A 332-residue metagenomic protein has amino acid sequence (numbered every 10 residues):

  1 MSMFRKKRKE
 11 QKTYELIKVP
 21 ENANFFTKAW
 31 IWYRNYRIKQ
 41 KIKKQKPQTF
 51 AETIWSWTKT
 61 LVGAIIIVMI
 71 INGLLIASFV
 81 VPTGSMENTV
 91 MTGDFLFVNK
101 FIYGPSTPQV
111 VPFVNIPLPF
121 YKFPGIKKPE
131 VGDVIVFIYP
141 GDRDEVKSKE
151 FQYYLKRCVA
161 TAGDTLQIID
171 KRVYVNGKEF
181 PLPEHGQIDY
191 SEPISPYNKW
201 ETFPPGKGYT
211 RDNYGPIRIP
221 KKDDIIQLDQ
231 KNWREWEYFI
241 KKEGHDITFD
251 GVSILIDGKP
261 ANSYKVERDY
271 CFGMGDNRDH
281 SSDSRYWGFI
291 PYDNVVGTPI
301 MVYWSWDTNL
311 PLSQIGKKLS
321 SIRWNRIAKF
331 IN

Functional and structural regions predicted by a protein language model:
S2-T53, T89-N332: Soluble "head" domains of membrane/secretory-pathway proteins
S56-L75: Hydrophobic membrane-insertion alpha-helices, especially the h-region of bacterial N-terminal signal peptides
A77-F95: Alpha-helical transmembrane signal-anchor/signal-peptide segments
